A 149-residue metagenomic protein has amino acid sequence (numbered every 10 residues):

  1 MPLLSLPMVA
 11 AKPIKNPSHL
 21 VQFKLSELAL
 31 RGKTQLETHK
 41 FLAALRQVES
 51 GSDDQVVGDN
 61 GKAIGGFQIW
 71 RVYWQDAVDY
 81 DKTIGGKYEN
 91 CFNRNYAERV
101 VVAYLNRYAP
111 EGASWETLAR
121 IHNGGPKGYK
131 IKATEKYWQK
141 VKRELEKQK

Functional and structural regions predicted by a protein language model:
M1-K40, E146-K149: N-terminal secretory targeting signals
V21, F41-R46, Y96-E98: Short linear motifs at secondary-structure transitions and domain/linker junctions
L28, G51, I84-G85: Short, flexible active-site loops
R31-H39, D59-A63, F67, N90-E98 (+2 more regions): Solvent-exposed, acidic/flexible segments
L36-D53, I69, T117-P126: Short, functionally critical alpha-helical segments immediately adjacent to catalytic or ligand/cofactor-binding
D53-V57, D76-D79: Short, solvent-exposed loop/turn elements at domain surfaces
D54-Q55, G128-K132: A generic structural signal for short coil/turn motifs at secondary-structure boundaries
R71-Y129, W138-Q148: Alpha-helical segment that forms one wall of the substrate-binding/catalytic cleft in peptidoglycan-active domains
